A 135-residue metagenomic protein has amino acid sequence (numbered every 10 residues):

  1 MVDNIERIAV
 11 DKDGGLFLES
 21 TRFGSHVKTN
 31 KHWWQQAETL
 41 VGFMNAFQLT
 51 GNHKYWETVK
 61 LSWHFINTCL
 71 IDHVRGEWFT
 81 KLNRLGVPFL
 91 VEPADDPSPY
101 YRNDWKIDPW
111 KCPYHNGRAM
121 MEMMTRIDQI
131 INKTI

Functional and structural regions predicted by a protein language model:
M1-I135: Glycan-recognition and catalytic cores of secretory/periplasmic carbohydrate-active enzymes
